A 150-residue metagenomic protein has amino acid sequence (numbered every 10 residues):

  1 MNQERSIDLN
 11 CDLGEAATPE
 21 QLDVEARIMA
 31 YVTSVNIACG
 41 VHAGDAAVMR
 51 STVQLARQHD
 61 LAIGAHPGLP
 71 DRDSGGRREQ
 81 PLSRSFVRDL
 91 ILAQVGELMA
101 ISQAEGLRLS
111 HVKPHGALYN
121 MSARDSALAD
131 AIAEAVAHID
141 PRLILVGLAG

Functional and structural regions predicted by a protein language model:
S6-Q21, A38-H42, R77-D89: Active-site mouth loops of central-metabolism enzymes
I7-C11, V35-I37, I63-P67, S110-P114 (+1 more regions): Hydrophobic faces of well-ordered beta-strands that scaffold small-molecule active sites in alpha/beta enzyme cores
A17-R50: A short alpha/beta connector and helix-capping loop motif
A26-A30, S51-G64, Q103-G106: Acidic (Asp/Glu)-rich catalytic clusters
I37-H42, V87, M121-S122, I139-A149: Catalytic beta/alpha-barrel core
Q54-Q80: Glycine-rich nucleotide/cofactor/substrate-binding loop typically near the N-terminus or early in the first domain
D71-P114: Glycine/small-residue-rich loop that forms an oxyanion/phosphate-binding "nest" at active or ligand-binding sites
D125-A131: Charged helix-capping and loop-helix junction motifs
